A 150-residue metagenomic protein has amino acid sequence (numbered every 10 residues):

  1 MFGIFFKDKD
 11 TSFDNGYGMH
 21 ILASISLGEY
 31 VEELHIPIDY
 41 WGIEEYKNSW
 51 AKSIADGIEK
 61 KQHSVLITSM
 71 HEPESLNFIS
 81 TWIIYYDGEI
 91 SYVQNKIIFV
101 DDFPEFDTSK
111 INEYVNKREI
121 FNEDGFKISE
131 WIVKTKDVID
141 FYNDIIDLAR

Functional and structural regions predicted by a protein language model:
M1-F78: N-terminal low-complexity, intrinsically disordered segments
G3, I43, E89, I111 (+1 more regions): Generic intrinsically disordered, low-complexity segments enriched for polar/acidic and small residues
E29, G88-E89, G125: Intrinsic-disorder/low-complexity loop/linker signature
K52-I54, N95, F121: Short, surface-exposed, polar/charged, turn-prone segments marking secondary-structure boundaries
V65-P104: Extended, compositionally biased
I97-R150: Mixed-charge, glycine-accented linear interaction segment located at domain edges/termini
